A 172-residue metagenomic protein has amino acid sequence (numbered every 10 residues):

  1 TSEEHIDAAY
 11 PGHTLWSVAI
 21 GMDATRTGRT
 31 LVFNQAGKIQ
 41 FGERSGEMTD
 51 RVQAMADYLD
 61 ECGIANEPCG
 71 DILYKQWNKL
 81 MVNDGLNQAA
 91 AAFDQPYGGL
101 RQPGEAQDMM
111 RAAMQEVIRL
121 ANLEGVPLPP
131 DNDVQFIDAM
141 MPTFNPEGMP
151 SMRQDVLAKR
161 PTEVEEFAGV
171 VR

Functional and structural regions predicted by a protein language model:
T1-T30: Rossmann-like NAD(P)(H) cofactor-binding subdomain of soluble oxidoreductases
S2-E3, V52, N78, V82 (+4 more regions): A general structural signal for well-ordered alpha-helical segments in protein cores
H5, A54, E105, N132-F136 (+1 more regions): Exposed alpha-helical structural elements
G12-T14, R29-P130: Internal alpha-helical scaffold of NAD(P)-dependent oxidoreductase catalytic cores
V18, M81-A89, M152, V156 (+1 more regions): Long, contiguous hydrophobic alpha-helical segments, chiefly transmembrane helices and signal peptides
M22, Y74, F136: Positions that flank functional sites
R26, N78, M140: Short Asp/Glu-rich motifs
D60-E61, R111-R172: NAD(P)-dependent Rossmann-like dehydrogenase/reductase catalytic/cofactor-binding core
